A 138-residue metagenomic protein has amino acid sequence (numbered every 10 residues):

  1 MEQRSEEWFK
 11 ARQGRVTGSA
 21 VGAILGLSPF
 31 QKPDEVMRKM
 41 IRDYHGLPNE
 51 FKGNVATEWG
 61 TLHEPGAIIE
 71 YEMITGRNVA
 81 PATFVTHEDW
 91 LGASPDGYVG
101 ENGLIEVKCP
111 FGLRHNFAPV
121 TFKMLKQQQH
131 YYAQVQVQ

Functional and structural regions predicted by a protein language model:
M1-L62: Charged, glycine-rich intrinsically disordered N-terminal tails and low-complexity linkers that flank
G60, A82-T83, H87, V107-K108: Short His-Asn-centered micro-motif
P65-T75, Q127-Q138: Metal-dependent nuclease catalytic cores in nucleic-acid-processing enzymes, especially RNase H-like/related
Y71, P95-F117, Q138: Conserved catalytic cores of phosphodiester-cleaving nucleases, focusing on short active-site segments
E72-W90, P95-D96: A short acidic/basic microdomain associated with nuclease active sites
W90-S94, G100-N102, H130-Y132: Short connector loops at helix/strand junctions that flank enzyme active sites, especially segments positioning acidic
R114-Q127: Short, surface-exposed loop/helix-turn segments at secondary-structure junctions that function as lids/hinges flanking
